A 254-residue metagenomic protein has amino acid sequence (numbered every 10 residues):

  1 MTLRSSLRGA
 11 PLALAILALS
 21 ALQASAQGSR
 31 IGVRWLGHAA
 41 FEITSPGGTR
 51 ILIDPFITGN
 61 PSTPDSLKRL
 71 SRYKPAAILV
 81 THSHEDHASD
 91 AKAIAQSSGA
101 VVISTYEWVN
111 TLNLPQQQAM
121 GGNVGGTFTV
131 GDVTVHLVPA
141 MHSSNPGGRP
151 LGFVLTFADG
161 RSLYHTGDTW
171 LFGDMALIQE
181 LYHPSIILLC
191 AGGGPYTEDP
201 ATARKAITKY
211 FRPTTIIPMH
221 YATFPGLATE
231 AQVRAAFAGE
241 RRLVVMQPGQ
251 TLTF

Functional and structural regions predicted by a protein language model:
T2-R50, I57-T58, T129, A236-G239 (+1 more regions): Zn-dependent metallo-beta-lactamase
Q27, L171-T253: Cap/insert and terminal regions of metallo-dependent hydrolase folds
Q27-R30, L36, S104-R161, A238-F254: Metallo-beta-lactamase
R30-G32, A77, Q96-V101, R161-L163: Short active-site oxyanion
L36, T44-H84, S89-A93, S143-G147 (+1 more regions): Pre-active-site segment of Zn-dependent metallo-hydrolases
I53-D54, P75-H84, V102-Y106, L163-G167 (+3 more regions): Active-site neighborhood of phospho(di)ester-bond hydrolases with catalytic His/Asp-centered motifs
I53-T58, V124-G126, D132-S143, W170-L171 (+2 more regions): Conserved catalytic scaffold of divalent metal-dependent phosphoesterases
G59-P61, H84-S89, V109-L112, G126-T129 (+5 more regions): Active-site environment of divalent metal-dependent phosphoester hydrolases
